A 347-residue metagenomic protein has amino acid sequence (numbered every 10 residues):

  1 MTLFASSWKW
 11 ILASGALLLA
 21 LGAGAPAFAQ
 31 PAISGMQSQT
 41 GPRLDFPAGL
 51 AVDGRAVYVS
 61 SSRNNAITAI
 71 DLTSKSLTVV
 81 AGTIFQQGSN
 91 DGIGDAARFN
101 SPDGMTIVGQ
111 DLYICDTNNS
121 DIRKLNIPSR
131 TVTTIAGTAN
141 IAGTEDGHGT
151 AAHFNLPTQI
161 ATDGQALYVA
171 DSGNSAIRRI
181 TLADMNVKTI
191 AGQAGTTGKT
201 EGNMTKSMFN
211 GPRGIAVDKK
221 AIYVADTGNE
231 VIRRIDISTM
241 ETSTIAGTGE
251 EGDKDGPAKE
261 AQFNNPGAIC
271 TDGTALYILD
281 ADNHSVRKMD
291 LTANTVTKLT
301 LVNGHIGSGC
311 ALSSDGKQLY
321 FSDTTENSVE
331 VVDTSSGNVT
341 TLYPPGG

Functional and structural regions predicted by a protein language model:
T2-S14: Bacterial N-terminal signal peptides that target proteins for export
L12-G22: Bacterial N-terminal signal peptides
Q30-A48, S74-S101, T131-L156, N186-G211 (+5 more regions): Gly/Pro-rich loop segments of beta-rich domains
Q39-N65: Beta-strand-rich domains and repeat architectures in extracellular enzymes and scaffolds, especially beta-propellers
L50, M105, I160, I215 (+2 more regions): Hydrophobic core register within WD40 beta-propeller blades
G54-R55, G109-Q110, G164-Q165, K219-K220 (+2 more regions): Short coil/turn segments that connect the beta-strands within blades of beta-propeller domains
V59-R63, I114-N118, V169-G173, V224-G228 (+2 more regions): Conserved beta-strand positions in repeat-built beta-propeller and related beta-rich domains
N65-A69, S120-K124, T131, S175-R179 (+3 more regions): A short loop-to-beta-strand structural motif that recurs across blades of beta-propeller domains
